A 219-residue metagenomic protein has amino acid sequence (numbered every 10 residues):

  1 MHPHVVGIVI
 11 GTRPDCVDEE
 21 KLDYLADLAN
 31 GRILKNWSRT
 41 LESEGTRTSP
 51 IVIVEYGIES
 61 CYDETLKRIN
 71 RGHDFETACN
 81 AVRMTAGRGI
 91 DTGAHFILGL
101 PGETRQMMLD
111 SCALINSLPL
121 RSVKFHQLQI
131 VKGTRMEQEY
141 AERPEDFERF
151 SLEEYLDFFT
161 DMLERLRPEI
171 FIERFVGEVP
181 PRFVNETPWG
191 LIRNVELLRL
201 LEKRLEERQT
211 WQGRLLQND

Functional and structural regions predicted by a protein language model:
M1-V17, I51-A78, K124-H126: Core AdoMet radical
P3-G7, S49-I51, G89, L120 (+1 more regions): A general structural motif
C16-E20, P101-E103: Acidic-and-aromatic substrate-binding clefts and catalytic sites of carbohydrate-active enzymes
D18-A29, M108: Distinct, well-ordered alpha-helical segments
L28, C61, T65-R68, R83 (+1 more regions): Glycine-rich phosphate/oxyanion-binding loops and their immediately adjacent helices within cytosolic catalytic domains
I33-T48: Intrinsically disordered, low-complexity domain-flanking/linker segments in eukaryotic proteins, enriched
K35-N36, E76-M136, E153-V176: Conserved C-terminal portion of the radical SAM core fold that forms the substrate/S-adenosylmethionine-binding
S122, Q129-D219: Auxiliary Fe-S-binding modules of radical SAM enzymes
